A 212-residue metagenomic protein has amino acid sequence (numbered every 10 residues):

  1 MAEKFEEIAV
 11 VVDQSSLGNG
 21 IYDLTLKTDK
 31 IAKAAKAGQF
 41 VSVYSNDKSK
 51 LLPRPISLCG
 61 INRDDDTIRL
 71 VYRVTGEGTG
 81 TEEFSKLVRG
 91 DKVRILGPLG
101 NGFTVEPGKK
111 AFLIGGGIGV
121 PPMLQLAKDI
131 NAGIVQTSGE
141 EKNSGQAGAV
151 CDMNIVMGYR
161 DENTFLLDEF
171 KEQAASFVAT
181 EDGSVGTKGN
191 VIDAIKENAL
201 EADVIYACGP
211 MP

Functional and structural regions predicted by a protein language model:
A2-R89: Ferredoxin-reductase
T79-P212: FNR/FR-type flavoprotein reductase catalytic core
